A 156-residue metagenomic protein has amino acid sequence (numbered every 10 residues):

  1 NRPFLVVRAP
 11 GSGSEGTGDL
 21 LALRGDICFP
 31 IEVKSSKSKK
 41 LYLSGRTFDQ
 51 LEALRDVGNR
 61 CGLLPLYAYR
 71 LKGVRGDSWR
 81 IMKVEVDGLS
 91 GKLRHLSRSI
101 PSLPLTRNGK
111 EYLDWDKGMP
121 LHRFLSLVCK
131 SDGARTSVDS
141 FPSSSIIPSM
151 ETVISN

Functional and structural regions predicted by a protein language model:
N1-G11, R60: Acidic-basic catalytic patches of nuclease active cores, encompassing PD-(D/E)XK and other metal-cofactor nuclease
V7, I31, L66-A68: Hydrophobic/aromatic beta-strand patches that form the interior of the parallel beta-sheet core in alpha/beta enzyme
G16: Beta-rich catalytic cores
L20-A22, D26-K37: Conserved catalytic cores of phosphodiester-cleaving nucleases, focusing on short active-site segments
S36-R70, V74-R75: Short, charged, amphipathic alpha-helix that recurs within catalytic cores of restriction-modification and other
L64-R135, I146: Domain-level recognition of nuclease-like catalytic cores that cleave nucleotide substrates
